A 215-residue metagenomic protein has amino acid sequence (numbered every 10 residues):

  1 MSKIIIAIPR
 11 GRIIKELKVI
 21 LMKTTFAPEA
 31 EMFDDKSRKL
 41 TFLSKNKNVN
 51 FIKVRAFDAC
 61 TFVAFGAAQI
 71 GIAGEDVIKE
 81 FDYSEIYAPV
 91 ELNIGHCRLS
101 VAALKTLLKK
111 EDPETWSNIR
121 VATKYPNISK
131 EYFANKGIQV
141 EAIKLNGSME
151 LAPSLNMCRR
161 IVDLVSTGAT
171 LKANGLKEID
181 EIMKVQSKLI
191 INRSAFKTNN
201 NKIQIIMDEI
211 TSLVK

Functional and structural regions predicted by a protein language model:
M1-K215: Domain-level signature for soluble enzymes in the chorismate/prephenate branch of the shikimate pathway
